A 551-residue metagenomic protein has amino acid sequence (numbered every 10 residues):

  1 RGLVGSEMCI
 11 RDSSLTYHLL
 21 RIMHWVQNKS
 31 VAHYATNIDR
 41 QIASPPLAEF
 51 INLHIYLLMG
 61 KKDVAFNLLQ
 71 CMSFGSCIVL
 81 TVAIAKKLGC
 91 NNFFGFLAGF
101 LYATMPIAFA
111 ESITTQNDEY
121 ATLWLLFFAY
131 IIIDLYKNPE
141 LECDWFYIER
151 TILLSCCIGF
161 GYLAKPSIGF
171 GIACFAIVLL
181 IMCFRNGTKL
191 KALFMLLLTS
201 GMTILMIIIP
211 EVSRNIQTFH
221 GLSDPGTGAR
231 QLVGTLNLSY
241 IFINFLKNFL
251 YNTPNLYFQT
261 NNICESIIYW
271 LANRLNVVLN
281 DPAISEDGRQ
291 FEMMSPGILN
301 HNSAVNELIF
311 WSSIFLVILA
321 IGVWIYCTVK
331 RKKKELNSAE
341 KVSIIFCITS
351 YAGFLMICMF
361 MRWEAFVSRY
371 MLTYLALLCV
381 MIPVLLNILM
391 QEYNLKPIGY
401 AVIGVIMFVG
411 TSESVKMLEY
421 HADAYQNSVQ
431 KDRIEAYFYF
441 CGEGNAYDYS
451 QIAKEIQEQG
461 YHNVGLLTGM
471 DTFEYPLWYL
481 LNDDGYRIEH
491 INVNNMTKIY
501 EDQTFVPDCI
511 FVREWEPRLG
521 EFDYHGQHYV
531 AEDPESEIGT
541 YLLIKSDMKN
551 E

Functional and structural regions predicted by a protein language model:
R1, F96, I148-C157, I172-L179 (+3 more regions): Signature aromatic-anchored transmembrane alpha helix within multi-pass, membrane-resident enzymes that catalyze glycan
G2-I10: Short, small-residue-biased leader/transition segments that mark boundaries at the very start of proteins
D12-S13, H18-L20, I403, F408-Q457 (+1 more regions): Membrane-proximal, lumen/periplasm-facing interface regions of secretory-pathway glyco- and lipid-modifying enzymes
H18, M23, D118-T122, G161 (+4 more regions): Hydrophobic/aromatic-rich transmembrane helices and adjacent perimembrane loops
K61-S73, A110, Q259-C347: Membrane-interface anchor segments at the N-terminal boundary of transmembrane helices in multi-pass membrane enzymes
V64, T81-P106, E142-W145, I348: Transmembrane-helix signature of polytopic, membrane-embedded enzymes that assemble or transfer cell-envelope glycans
L68-G89, F127, V323: Transmembrane-helix motifs of polytopic, lipid-linked glycan transferases
M195-L299: Membrane-lumen/periplasm interface segments of specific transmembrane helices in polyprenyl phosphate-linked
